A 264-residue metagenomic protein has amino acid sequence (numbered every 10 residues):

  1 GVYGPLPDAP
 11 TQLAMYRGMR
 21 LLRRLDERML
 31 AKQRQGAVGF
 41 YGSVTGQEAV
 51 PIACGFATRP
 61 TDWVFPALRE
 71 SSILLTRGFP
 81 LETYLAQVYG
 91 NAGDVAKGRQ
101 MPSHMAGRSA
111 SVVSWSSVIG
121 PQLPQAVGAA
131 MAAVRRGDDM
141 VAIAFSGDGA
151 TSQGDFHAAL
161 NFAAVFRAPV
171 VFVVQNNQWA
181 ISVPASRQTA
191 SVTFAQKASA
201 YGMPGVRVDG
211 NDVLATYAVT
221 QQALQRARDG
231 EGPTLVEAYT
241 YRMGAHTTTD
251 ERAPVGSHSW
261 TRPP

Functional and structural regions predicted by a protein language model:
G1-P7: Charged, compositionally biased N-terminal leader segments and the immediate start of the first structured element
P5, R226-P264: Glycine/aspartate-rich loop-and-adjacent alpha/beta segment that forms the canonical ThDP
R24-E27, A31, Q35-F166, P184-A190 (+2 more regions): Cofactor-binding active-site loop characterized by glycine-rich and histidine/acidic residues
S72-L74, T151-S152, W179-S182, L214-A215 (+1 more regions): Flexible loop/turn segments at secondary-structure boundaries
F166-S186: A short, conserved beta-to-alpha structural element at the edge of catalytic cores that scaffolds binding
W179-V183, M203-V208, A253-P263: Short beta-alpha connecting loops at secondary-structure transitions that line or flank enzyme active sites
V183-A195, S199-L235, T240, G244: Conserved phosphate-handling catalytic cores of large alpha/beta enzymes
